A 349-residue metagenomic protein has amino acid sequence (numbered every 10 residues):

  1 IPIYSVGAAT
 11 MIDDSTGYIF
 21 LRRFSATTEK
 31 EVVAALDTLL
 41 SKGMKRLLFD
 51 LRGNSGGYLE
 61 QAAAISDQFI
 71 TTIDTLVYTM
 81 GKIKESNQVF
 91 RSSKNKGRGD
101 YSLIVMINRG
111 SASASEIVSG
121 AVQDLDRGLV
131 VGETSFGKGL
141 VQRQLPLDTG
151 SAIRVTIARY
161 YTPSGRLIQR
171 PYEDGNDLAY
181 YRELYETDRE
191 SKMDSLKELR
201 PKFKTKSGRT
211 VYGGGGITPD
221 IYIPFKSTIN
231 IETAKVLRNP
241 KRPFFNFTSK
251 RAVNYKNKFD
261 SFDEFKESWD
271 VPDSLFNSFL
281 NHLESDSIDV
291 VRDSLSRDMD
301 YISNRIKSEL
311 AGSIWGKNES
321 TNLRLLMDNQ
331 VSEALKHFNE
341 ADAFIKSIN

Functional and structural regions predicted by a protein language model:
I1-T149: Cleft-lining beta-strand/loop regions that shape enzyme active-site pockets
Y4-V6, A26-K30, P163-S164, V211-G213 (+1 more regions): Short, solvent-exposed loop/turn elements at domain surfaces
R23, K82, R109, T134 (+5 more regions): A broadly conserved detector of short glycine/acidic/proline-rich loop/turn motifs that flank catalytic sites and bind
A114, D126, E133, G137-P201: Polar, glycine-rich mid-to-C-terminal structural blocks that act as macromolecule-binding/assembly scaffolds
L167-I168, Y172-N349: Conserved functional hotspot residues or short segments at active or partner-binding sites across diverse domains
